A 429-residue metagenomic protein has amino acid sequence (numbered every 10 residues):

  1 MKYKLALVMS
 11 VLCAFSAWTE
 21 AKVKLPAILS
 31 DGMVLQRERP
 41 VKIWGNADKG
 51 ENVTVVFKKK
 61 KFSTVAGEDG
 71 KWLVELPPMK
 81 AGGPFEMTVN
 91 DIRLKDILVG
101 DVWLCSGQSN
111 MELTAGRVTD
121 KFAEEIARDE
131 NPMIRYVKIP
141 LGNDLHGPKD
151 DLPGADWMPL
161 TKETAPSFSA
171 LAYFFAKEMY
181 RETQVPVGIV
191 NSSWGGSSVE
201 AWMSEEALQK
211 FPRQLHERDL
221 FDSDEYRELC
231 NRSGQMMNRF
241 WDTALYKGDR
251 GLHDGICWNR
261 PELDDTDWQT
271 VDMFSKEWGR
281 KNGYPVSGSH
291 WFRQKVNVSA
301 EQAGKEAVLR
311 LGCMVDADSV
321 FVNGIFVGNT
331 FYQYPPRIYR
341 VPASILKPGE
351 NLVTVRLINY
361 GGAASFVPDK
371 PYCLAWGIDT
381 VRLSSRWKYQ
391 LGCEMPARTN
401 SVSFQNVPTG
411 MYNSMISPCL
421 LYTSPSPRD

Functional and structural regions predicted by a protein language model:
M1-K22: Bacterial Sec-dependent N-terminal signal peptides
A21-W44, G288, Q294-A300: Extracellular ectodomain segments of secreted/surface proteins
W44, W268, V296-G324, V353 (+1 more regions): Aromatic-lined ligand-binding clefts that engage carbohydrates, nucleic acids, or primary amines
G50-S106, A343-E350, R356-V367: Extended acidic/polar, glycine-enriched regions that form or flank non-catalytic beta-rich accessory modules
G70-V74, F292-Q294, P335-Y339: Short strand-edge motifs at loop-to-beta-strand transitions and within beta-strands of extracellular beta-rich domains
P84-E130, N359-W387: Glycine/proline-rich low-complexity spacer/linker segments in large multi-domain proteins
K247-M273, S385-V402: Predominantly extracellular/luminal regions of secreted and cell-surface proteins, especially disulfide-bonded
Y422-D429: Conserved small/polar residues in nucleotide/adenosyl-binding loops
